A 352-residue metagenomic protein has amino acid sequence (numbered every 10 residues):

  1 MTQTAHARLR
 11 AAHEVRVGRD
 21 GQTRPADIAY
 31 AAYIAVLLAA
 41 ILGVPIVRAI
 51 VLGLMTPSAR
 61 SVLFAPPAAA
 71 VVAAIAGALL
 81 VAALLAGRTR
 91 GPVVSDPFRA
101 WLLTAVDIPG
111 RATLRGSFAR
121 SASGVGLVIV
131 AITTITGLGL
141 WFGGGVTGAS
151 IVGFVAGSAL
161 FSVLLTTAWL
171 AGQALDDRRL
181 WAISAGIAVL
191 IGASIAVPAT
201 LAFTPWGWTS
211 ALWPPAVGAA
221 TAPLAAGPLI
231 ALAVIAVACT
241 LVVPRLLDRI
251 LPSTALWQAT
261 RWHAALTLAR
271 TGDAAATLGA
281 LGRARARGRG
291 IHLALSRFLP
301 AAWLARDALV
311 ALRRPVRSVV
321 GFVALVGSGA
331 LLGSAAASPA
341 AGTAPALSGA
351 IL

Functional and structural regions predicted by a protein language model:
M1-L54, L160-G329: Transmembrane alpha-helical segments and their membrane-interface loop/helix boundaries that make up the transmembrane
D27, A65, L114, F118 (+2 more regions): Hydrophobic, aromatic-rich alpha-helical transmembrane segments and their membrane-interface anchor motifs
L38-S61, I135-G144, I195-T200, L325-A346 (+1 more regions): Juxtamembrane "helix exit" motif at the C-terminal ends of alpha-helical transmembrane segments in multi-pass membrane
P57-A73, L138-G153: Membrane-interface helix-capping segments at transmembrane helix termini in multi-pass transporters
A69-R90, T343-L352: Long, hydrophobic alpha-helical segments
T89-G126, L352: Helix-loop-helix units of permease transmembrane domains in multi-pass membrane transporters, especially ABC
R111-S121, G143-V152, L304-L309: Short juxtamembrane and helix-loop transition motifs at transmembrane-helix boundaries in membrane proteins
S123-A174: Secretory targeting signals
